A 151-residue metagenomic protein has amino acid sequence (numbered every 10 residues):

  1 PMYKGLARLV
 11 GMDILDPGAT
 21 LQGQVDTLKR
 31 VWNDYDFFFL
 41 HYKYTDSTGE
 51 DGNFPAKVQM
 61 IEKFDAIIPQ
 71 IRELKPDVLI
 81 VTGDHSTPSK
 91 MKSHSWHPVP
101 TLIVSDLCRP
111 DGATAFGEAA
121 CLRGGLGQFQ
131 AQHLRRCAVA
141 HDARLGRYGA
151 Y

Functional and structural regions predicted by a protein language model:
P1-Y151: Feature captures the catalytic ectodomains and active-site-proximal regions of enzymes that hydrolyze or transfer
